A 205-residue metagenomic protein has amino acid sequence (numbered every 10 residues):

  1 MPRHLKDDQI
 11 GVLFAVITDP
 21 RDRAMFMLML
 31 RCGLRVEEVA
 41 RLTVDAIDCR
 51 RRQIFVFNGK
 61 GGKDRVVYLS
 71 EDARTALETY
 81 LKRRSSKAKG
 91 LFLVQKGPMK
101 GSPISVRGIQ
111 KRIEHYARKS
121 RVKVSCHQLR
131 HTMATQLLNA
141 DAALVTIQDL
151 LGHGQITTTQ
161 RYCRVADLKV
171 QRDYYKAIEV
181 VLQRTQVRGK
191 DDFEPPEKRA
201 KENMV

Functional and structural regions predicted by a protein language model:
M1-V205: Conserved catalytic core of the tyrosine transesterase superfamily
